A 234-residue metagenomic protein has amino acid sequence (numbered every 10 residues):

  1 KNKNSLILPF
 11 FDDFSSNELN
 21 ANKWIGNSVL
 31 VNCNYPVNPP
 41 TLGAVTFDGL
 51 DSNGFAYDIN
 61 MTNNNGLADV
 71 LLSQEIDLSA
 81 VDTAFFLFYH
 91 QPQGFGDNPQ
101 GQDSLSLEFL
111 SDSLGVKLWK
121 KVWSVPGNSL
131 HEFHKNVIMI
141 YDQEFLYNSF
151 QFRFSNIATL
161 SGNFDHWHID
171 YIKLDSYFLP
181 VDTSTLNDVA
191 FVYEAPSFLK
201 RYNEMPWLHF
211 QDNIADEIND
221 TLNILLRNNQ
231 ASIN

Functional and structural regions predicted by a protein language model:
K1-D58, Q100-Q102: Extracellular glycan-recognition surfaces and repeat-rich motifs
F14, L71-G96, L105, N148-A158: Extracellular beta-strand-rich recognition modules
D58-V81, F85, F133-V137: Short beta-strands within extracellular/lumenal beta-sheet-rich domains
N64-D69, P99-Q100, Y147, A158-Y177: Extracellular carbohydrate recognition
F88-N98, I224-A231: Short amphipathic, basic-aromatic surface patches that mediate peripheral association with negatively charged
N98-S106, W167, I233: Short coil-to-beta strand junction motifs in C2/discoidin
L114-F145: Extracellular carbohydrate recognition and processing domains and analogous Trp-centered ligand-binding platforms
P206-N234: Asparagine-centered strand-capping/turn motif at beta-strand->loop junctions
